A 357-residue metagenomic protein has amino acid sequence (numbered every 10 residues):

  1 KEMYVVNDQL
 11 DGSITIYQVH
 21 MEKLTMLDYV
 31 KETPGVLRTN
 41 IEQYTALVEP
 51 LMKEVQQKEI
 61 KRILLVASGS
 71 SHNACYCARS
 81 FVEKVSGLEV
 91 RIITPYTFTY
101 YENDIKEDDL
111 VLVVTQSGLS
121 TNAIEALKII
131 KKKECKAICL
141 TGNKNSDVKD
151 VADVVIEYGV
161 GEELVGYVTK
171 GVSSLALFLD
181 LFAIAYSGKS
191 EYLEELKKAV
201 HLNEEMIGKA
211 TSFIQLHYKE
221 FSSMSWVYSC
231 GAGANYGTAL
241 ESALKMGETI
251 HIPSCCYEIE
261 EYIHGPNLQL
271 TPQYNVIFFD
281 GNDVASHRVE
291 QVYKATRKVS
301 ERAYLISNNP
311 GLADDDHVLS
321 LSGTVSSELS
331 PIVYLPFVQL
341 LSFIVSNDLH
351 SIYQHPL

Functional and structural regions predicted by a protein language model:
Y4-L27, A152, H287, A295-L357: Phosphate-moiety recognition in structured ligand-binding domains
L10-S13, A46, K132: Short, motif-level signal for alpha-helix interfacial/capping segments enriched in acidic residues and aromatics/proline
I16-Y17, E42-Y44, S70, V90-I93 (+5 more regions): A short linear-motif detector with a strong N-terminal bias
E22-I60, V154-I156, E162-V168, S173-N275 (+2 more regions): Active-site phosphate/pyrophosphate-binding segments
E49, Q56-H201, A232, N267 (+2 more regions): Glycine-rich phosphate-binding loops that contact phosphosugars or nucleotide phosphates
